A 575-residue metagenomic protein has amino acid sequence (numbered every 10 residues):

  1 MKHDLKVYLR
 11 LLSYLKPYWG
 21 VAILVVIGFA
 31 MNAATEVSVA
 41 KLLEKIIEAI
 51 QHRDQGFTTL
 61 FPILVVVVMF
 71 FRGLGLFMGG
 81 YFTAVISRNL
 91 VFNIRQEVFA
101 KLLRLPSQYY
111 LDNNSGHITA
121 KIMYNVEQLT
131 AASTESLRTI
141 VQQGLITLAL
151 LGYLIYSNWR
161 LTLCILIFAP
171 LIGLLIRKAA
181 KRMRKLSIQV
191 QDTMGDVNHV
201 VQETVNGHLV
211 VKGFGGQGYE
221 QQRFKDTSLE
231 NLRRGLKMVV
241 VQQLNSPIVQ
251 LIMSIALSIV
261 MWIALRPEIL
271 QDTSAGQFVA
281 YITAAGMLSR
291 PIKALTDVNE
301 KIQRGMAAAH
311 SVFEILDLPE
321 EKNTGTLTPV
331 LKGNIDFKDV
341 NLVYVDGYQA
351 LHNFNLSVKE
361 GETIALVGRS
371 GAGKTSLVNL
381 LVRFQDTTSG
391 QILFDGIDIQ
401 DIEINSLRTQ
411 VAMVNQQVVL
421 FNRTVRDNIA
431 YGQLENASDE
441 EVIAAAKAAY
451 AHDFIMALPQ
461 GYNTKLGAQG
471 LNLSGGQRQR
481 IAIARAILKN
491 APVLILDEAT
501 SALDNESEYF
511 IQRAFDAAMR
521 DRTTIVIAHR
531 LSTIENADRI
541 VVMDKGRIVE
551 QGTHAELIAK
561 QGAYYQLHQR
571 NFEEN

Functional and structural regions predicted by a protein language model:
D4-P17, I118: A short amphipathic helical element positioned immediately N-terminal to and/or at the very start of a transmembrane
W19-G75, F82, I155-R160, Q271-A275: Transmembrane helix-loop-helix hairpins at lipid-water interfaces of multipass membrane proteins, especially the type-1
S38-V39, L43-E44, L74, L137-A180 (+1 more regions): A hydrophobic transmembrane-helix motif
R88, Q96-A120, Y124-Q128, H199-R223 (+5 more regions): Short intracellular "coupling" helices and adjacent cytoplasmic loop segments at the cytosolic face of multi-pass
S107-Q108, Y124-S133, L137, V141 (+7 more regions): An intracellular "coupling" helix at the cytosolic face of ABC transporter transmembrane type-1 domains
G216, V240, M287-I315: Cytosolic ends of transmembrane helices, especially the final helix of ABC transmembrane type-1 domains
V330-N575: ABC-type nucleotide-binding domain
